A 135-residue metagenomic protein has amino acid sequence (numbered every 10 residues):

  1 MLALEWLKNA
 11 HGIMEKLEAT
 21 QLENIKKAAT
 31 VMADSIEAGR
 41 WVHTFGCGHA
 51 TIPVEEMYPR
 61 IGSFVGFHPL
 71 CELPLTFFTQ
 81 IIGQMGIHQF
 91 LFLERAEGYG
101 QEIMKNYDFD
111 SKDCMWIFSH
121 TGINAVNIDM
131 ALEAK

Functional and structural regions predicted by a protein language model:
M1-T20: Generic N-terminal amphipathic, Lys/Arg-enriched alpha-helix
M14-N24, M115-N124: Short, glycine-rich nucleotide/cofactor-binding loops
T20-E37, I103: A short, well-structured juxtamembrane/interface segment
E37, T44-K135: Glycine-rich phosphate-binding loops that contact phosphosugars or nucleotide phosphates
